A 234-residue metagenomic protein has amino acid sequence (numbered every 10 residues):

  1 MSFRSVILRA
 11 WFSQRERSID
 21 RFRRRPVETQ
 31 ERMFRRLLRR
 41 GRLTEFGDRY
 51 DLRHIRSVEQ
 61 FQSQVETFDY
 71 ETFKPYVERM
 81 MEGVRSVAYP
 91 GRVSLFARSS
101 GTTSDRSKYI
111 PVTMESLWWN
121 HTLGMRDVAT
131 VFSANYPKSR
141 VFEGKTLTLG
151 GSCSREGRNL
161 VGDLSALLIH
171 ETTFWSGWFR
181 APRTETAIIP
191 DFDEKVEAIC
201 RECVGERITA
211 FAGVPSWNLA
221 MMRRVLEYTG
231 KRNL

Functional and structural regions predicted by a protein language model:
M1-R98, S104-L234: Nucleotide 5′-phosphate-binding alpha/beta core
